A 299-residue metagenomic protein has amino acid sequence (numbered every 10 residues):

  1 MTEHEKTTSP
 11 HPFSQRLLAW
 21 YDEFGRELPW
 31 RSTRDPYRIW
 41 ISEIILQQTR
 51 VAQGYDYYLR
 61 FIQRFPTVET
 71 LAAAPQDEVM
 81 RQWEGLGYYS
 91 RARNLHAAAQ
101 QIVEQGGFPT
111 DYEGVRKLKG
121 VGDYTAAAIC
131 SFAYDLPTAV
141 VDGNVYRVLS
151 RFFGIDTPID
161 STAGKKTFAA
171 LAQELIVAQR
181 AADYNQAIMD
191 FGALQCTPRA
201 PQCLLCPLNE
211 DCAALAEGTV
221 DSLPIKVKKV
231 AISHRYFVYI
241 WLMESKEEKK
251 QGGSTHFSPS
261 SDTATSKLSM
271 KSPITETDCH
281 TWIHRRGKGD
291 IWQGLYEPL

Functional and structural regions predicted by a protein language model:
M1-F13, E247-E248, M270: Short, low-complexity, intrinsically disordered N-terminal peptides in bacterial proteins
E3, H11-R16, W20-S222, I232-H234 (+1 more regions): Catalytic cores of DNA base-excision repair glycosylases
S222-E248, T255, P259-S260, A264-P298: N-terminal strand-loop-strand
